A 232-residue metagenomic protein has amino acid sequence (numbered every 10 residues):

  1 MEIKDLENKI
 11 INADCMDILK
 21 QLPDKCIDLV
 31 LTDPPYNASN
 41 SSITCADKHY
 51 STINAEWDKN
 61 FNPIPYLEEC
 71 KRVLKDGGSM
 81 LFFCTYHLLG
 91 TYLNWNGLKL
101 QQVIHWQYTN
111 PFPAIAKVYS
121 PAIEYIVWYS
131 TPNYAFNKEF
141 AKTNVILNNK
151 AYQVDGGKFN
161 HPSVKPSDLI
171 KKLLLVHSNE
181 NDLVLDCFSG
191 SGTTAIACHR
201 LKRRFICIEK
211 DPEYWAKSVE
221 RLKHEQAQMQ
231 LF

Functional and structural regions predicted by a protein language model:
M1-A216: Core catalytic lobe of class I
M1-D5, V219-F232: Short, conserved SAM-binding/catalytic segment of Class I S-adenosyl-L-methionine-dependent methyltransferases
